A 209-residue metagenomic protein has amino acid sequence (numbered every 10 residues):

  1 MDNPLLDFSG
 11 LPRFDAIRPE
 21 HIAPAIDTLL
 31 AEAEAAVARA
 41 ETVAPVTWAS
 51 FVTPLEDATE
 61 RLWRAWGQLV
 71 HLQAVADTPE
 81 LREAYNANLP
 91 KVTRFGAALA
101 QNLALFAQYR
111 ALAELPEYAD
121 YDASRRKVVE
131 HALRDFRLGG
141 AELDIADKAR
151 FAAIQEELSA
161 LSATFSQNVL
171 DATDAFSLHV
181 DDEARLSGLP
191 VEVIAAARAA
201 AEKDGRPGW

Functional and structural regions predicted by a protein language model:
M1-W209: Zn2+-dependent metallopeptidase catalytic domains
